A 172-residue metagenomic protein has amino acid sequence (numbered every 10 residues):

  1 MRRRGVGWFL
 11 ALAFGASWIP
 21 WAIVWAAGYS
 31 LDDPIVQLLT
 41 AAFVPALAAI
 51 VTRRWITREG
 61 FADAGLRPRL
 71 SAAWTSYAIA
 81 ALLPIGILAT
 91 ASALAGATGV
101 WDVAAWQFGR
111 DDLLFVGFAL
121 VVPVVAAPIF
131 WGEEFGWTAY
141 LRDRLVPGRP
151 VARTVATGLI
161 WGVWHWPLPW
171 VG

Functional and structural regions predicted by a protein language model:
R2-F130, T157, W170: Specific transmembrane helices
I19, F135-G136, P167: Alpha-helical hydrophobic packing sites
D32, G148-R149, W164: A short hydrophobic/aromatic micro-motif that marks alpha-helical segments and, especially, helix-coil
I129-E134, H165: Short helix-coil transition sites and intra-membrane helix breaks within transmembrane domains of multi-pass
G132-I160: Membrane-interface helix/loop boundary segments of multi-pass membrane proteins
I160-G172: Membrane-helix boundary elements
